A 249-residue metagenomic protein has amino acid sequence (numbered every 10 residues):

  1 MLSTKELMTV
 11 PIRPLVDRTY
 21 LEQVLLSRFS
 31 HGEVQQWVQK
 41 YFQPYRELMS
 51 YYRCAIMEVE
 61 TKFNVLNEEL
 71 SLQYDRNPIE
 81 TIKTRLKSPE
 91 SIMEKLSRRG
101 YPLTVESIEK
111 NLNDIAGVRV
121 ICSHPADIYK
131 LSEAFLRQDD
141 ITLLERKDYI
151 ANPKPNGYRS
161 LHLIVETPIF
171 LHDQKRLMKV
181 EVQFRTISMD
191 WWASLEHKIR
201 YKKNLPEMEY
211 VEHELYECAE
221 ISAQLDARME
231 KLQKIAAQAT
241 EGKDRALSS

Functional and structural regions predicted by a protein language model:
L2-I56, F63-E69, V180-S249: An acidic, glycine-/histidine-flanked metal-binding catalytic module
L2-S3, R28-K40, K62-E80, P102-I108 (+1 more regions): Charged, low-complexity, helix/coiled-coil-prone segments
L7, R18, R85, P89 (+1 more regions): Flexible linker/loop signature enriched in Pro/Ser/Thr and Pro/Gly
K40, K87, L103, Q138 (+1 more regions): Residue-level signal for pocket-adjacent positions within structured domains
P44-I92, S97, Y101-E106, D114: Active-site acidic/histidine clusters and adjacent loop/turn architecture that either coordinate catalytic ions
E109, C122-K231: Long beta-strand-rich cores associated with HINT superfamily self-processing modules
A116-C122: Terminal, regulation- and interaction-focused segments at domain boundaries
